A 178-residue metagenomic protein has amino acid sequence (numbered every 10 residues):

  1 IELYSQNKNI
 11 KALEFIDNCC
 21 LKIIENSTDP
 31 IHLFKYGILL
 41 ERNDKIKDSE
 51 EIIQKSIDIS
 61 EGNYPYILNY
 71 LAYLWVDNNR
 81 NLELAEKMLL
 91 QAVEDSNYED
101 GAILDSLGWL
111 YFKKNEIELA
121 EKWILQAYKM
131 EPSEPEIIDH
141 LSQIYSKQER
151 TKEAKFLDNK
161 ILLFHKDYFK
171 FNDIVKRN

Functional and structural regions predicted by a protein language model:
I1, P30-K35, P65-Y70, G101-S106 (+2 more regions): Alpha-solenoid helical repeat scaffolds
I1-E2, I38, Y73-L74, W109 (+1 more regions): Residue-level recognition of tetratricopeptide repeat
Q6-I10, N43, N78-N79, K114 (+1 more regions): Structural motif corresponding to the intra-repeat A-B loop/turn of tetratricopeptide repeats
L21-I24, I57-I59, Q91-E94, Y128-K129 (+1 more regions): Conserved structural position within tetratricopeptide repeats
I24-S27, E61-G62, N97-Y98, P132 (+1 more regions): Short coil turns that delineate tetratricopeptide repeat
L125, K129, S142, S146-F169: TPR/TPR-like (Sel1-like) alpha-helical repeat modules
